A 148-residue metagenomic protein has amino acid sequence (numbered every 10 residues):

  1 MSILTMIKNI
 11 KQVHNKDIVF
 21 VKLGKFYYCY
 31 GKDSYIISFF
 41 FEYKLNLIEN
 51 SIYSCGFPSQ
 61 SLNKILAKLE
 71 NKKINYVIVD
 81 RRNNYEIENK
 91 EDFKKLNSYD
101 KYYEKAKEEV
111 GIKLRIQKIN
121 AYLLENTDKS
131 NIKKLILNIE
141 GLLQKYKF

Functional and structural regions predicted by a protein language model:
M1-F148: Basic, polar low-complexity surface loops/patches
